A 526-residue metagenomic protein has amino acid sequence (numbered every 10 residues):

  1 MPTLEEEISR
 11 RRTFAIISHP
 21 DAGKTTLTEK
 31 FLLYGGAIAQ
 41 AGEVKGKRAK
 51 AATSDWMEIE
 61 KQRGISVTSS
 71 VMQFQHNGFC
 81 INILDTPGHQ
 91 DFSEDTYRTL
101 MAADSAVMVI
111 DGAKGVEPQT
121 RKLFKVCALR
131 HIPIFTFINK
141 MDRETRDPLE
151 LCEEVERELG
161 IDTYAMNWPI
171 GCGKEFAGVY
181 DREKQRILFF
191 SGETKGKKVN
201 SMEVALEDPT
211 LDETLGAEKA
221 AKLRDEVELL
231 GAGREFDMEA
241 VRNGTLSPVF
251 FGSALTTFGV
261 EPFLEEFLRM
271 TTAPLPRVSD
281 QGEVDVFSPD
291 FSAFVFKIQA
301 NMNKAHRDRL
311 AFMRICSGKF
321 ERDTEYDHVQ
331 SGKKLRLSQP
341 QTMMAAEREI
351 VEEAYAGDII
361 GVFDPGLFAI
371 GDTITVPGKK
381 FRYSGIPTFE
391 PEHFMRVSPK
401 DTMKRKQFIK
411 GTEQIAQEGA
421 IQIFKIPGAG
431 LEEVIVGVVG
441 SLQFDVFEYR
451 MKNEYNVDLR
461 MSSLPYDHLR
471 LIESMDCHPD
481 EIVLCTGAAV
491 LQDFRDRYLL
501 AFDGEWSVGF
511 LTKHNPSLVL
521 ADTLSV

Functional and structural regions predicted by a protein language model:
M1-V526: Structural and coupling elements of P-loop NTPases
